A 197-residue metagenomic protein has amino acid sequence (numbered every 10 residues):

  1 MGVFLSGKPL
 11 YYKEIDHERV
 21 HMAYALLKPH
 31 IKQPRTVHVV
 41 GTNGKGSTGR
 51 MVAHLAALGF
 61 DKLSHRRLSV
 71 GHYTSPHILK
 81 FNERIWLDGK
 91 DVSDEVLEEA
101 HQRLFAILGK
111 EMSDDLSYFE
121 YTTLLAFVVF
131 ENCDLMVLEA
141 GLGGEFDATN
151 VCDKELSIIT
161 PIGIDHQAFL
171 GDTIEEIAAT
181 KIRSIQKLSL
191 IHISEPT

Functional and structural regions predicted by a protein language model:
M1-L10: Charged, amphipathic alpha-helical linker segments immediately N-terminal to NTP-binding catalytic cores
K13, H17, H21-Q33, L58-C152 (+2 more regions): ATP-dependent carboxylate-amine ligase catalytic core
V37-V39: Hydrophobic anchor at the beta1->P-loop junction of P-loop NTPases
K45: Conserved lysine of the Walker
T48-M51: Hydrophobic positions on the alpha1 helix immediately C-terminal to the Walker A/P-loop
D153-P161: Inter-motif core of Ras-like GTPase G domains
A178-Q186: Membrane-proximal helix-turn-helix segments that form the acceptor-binding/catalytic region of lipid-linked
S189-T197: Residue-level detector of conserved catalytic or cofactor/ligand-binding positions in enzyme active sites
